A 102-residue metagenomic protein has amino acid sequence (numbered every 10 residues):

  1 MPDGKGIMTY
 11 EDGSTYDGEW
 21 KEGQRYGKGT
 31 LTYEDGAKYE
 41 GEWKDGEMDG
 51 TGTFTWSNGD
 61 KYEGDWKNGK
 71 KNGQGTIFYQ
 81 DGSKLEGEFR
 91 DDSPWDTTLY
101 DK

Functional and structural regions predicted by a protein language model:
M1-K102: Glycine/tyrosine- and acidic-biased, solvent-exposed loop/turn segments at the edges of beta-strands
